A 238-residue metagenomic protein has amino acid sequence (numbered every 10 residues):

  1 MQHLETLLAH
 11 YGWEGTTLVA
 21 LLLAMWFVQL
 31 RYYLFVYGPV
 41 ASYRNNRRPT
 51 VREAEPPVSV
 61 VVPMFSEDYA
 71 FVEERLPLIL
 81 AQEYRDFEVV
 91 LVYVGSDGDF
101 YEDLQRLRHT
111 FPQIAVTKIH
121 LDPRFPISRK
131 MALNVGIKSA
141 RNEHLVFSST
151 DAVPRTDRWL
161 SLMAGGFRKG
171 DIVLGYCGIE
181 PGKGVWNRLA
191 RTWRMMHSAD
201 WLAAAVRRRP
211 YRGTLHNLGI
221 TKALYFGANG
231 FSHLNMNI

Functional and structural regions predicted by a protein language model:
M1-R52, A204: N-terminal membrane-anchoring/stem segments of glycan-assembly enzymes
V36, F111-P112, V116-L121, F125-S128 (+3 more regions): Long helical/loop segments within the catalytic core of UDP-sugar-dependent glycosyltransferases, especially the large
P56-S59, E88: Cell-envelope/extracellular polymer assembly enzymes that use nucleotide-activated donors
A70, P123-M131, I137, V153 (+1 more regions): A short, glycine-/small-residue-rich helix N-cap motif at loop->alpha-helix starts within glycosyltransferase
L76-P123: Acidic donor-binding segment of Leloir-type glycosyltransferases
V94, S148-D151, Y176: Active-site acidic Asp-centered loop
L145: Short aromatic/hydrophobic "clamp" motif used to bind/position activated sugar donors
S149-G165: Acidic donor-binding/catalytic loop of UDP-sugar-dependent glycosyltransferases, especially processive GT2
